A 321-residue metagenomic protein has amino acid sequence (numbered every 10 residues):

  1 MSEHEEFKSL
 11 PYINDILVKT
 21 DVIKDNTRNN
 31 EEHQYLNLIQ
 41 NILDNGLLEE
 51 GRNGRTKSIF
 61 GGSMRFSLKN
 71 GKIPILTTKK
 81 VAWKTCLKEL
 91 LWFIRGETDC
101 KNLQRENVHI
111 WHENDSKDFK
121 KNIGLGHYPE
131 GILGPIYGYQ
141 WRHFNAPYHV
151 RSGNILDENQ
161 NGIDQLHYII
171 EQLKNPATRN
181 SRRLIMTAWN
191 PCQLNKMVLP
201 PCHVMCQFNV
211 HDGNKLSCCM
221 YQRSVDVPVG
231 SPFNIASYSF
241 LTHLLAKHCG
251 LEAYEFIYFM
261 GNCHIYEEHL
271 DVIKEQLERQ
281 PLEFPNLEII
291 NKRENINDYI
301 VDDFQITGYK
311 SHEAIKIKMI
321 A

Functional and structural regions predicted by a protein language model:
S2-A321: Terminal, non-catalytic protein-protein interaction segments that mediate quaternary/complex assembly
